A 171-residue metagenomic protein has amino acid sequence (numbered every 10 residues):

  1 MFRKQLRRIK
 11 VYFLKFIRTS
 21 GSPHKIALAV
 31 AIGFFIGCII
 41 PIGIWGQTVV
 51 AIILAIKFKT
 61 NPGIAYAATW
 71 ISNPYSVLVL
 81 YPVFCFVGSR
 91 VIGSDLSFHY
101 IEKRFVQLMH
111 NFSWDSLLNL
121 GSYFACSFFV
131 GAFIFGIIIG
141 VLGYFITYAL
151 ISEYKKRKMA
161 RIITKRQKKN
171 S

Functional and structural regions predicted by a protein language model:
M1-P23: Helix-loop-helix hairpins and the membrane-proximal interhelical loops of multi-pass alpha-helical transport proteins
G21-I44: Transmembrane alpha-helical segments and their cytosolic interface motifs in multi-pass membrane proteins
G33, G37, A55, S72 (+2 more regions): Membrane-water interface at transmembrane helix exits
I39-I53, K57-A67, S72-F84: Transmembrane helix boundary and interhelical junction motifs in multipass membrane proteins
V83-F112: Juxtamembrane non-transmembrane "cap" segments at the membrane-aqueous interface of multi-pass membrane proteins
S127-S152: Transmembrane alpha-helical segments in integral membrane proteins
Y154-S171: Short, highly charged, low-complexity non-transmembrane loops/tails of multi-pass membrane proteins
